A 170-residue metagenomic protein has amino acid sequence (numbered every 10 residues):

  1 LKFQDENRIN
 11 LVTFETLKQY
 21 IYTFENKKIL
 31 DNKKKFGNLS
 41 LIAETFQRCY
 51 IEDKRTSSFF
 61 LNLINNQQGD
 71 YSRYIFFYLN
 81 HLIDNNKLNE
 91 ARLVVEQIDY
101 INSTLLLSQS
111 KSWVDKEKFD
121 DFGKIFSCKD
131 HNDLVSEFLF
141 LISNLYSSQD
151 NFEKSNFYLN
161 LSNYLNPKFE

Functional and structural regions predicted by a protein language model:
L1-E170: Alpha-helical solenoid repeat scaffolds
